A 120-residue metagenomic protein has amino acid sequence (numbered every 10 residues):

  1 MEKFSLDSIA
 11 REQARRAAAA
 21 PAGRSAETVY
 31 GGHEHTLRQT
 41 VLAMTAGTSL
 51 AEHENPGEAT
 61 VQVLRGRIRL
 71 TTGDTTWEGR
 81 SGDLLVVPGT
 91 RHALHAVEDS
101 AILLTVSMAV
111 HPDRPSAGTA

Functional and structural regions predicted by a protein language model:
M1-T36, T71, T119-A120: A short, N-terminal "cap"/entry segment at the start of jelly-roll beta-barrel domains of the cupin/DSBH fold
G23-E27, R38-N55: Conserved short histidine dyad/triad with adjacent acidic residue
S49-A51, L85-L94: Histidine-centered metal-chelating micro-motifs
G57-G73: Glycine- and acidic-residue-biased ligand/ion/polar-headgroup-sensing regions
L64-R65, R80-S81, E98: A cytosolic small-molecule/anion-sensing beta-strand core signal
G73-G89: Short acidic-glycine-tyrosine-enriched beta hairpin
G89-P112: Ligand-binding loop in jelly-roll beta-barrel domains
